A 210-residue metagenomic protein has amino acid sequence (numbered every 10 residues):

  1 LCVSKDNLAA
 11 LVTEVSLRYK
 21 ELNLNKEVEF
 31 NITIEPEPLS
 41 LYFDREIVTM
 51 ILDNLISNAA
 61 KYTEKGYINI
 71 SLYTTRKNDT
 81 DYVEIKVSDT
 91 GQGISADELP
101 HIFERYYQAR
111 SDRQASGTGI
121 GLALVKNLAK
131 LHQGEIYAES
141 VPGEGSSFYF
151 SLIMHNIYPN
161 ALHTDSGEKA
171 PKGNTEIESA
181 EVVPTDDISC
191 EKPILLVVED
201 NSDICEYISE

Functional and structural regions predicted by a protein language model:
C2-N7, L24-N25, E29-L39, T75: Conserved catalytic submotifs in the C-terminal HATPase_c
E21, Q92-G93: Glycine-rich G1-box
A59-A60: Short helix-loop "hinge" at the ATP-lid/N-box region of the Bergerat-fold HATPase_c
I94-Y106: Short conserved segment of the HATPase_c
Y107-G117: Glycine-rich ATP-lid/hinge loop adjacent to the conserved G-boxes
G121, V125: Short alpha-helical Gxxx[C/S/T] motif in the catalytic ATP-binding
Q133-E139: Glycine-rich ATP-binding loops of the HATPase_c
